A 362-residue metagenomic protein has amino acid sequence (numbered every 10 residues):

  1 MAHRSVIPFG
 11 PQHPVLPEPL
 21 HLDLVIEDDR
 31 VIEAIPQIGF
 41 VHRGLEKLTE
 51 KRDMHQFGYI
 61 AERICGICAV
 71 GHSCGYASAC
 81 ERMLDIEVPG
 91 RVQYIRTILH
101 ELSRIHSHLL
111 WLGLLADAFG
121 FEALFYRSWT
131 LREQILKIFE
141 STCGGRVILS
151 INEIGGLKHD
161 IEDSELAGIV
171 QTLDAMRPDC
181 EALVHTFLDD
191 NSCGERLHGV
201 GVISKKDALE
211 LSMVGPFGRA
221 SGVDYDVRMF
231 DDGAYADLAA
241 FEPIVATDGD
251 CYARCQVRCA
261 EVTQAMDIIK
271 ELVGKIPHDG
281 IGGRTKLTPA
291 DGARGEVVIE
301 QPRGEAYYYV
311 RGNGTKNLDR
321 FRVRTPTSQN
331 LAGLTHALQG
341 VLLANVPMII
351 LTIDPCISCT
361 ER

Functional and structural regions predicted by a protein language model:
M1-R362: Active-site bordering "gate/hinge" segments that shape substrate access to catalytic or cofactor-binding pockets
